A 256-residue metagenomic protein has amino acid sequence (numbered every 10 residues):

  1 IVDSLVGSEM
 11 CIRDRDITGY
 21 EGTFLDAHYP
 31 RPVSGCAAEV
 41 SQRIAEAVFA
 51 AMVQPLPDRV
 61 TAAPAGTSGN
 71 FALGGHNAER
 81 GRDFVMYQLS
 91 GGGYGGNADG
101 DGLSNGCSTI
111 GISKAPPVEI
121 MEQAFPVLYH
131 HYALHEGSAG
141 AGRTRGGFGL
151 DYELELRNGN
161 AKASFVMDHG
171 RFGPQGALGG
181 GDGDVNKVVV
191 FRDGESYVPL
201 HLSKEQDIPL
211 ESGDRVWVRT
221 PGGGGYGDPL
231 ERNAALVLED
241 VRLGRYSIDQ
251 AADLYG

Functional and structural regions predicted by a protein language model:
I1, G140, K204-Q206: Short, conserved secondary-structure segments in the cores of folded domains
I1-G7, C11-I12: Single conserved hydrophobic/aromatic residue that forms the stacking wall/gate of nucleotide- or nucleobase-binding
R13-Y29, A72-H76: Short, conserved secondary-structure transition motifs
P30-D193: Long, charge-dense accessory insertions within large macromolecular proteins
G183-P221: Generic long, charged, amphipathic alpha-helical segments
P199, G223-R232: Short, Lys/Arg- and Gly-enriched loop/turn segments at beta-strand edges
L230-G256: Intrinsic disorder at enzyme termini
